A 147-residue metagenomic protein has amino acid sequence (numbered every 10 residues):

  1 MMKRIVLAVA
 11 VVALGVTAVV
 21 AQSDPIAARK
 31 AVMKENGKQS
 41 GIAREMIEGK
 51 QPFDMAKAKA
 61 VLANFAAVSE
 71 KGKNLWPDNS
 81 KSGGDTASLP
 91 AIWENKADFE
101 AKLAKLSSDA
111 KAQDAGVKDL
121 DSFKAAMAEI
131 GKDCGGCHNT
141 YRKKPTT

Functional and structural regions predicted by a protein language model:
M1-V9: Bacterial N-terminal signal peptides that target proteins for export
A8-V16: Bacterial N-terminal signal peptides
V16-Q22: Sec/Tat signal peptide C-region and signal peptidase I cleavage site
Q22-M55, K59-T147: Sequence context surrounding c-type heme c attachment/ligation sites in exported
